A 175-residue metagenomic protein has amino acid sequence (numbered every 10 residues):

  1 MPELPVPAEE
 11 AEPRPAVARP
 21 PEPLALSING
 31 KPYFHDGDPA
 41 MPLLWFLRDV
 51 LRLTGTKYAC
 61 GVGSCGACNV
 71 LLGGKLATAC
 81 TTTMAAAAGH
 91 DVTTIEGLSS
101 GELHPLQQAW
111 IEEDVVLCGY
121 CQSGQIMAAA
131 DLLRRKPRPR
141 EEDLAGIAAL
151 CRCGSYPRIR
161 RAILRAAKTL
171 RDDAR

Functional and structural regions predicted by a protein language model:
M1-R175: Signature of N-terminal electron-transfer/Fe-S-associated modules in redox systems
